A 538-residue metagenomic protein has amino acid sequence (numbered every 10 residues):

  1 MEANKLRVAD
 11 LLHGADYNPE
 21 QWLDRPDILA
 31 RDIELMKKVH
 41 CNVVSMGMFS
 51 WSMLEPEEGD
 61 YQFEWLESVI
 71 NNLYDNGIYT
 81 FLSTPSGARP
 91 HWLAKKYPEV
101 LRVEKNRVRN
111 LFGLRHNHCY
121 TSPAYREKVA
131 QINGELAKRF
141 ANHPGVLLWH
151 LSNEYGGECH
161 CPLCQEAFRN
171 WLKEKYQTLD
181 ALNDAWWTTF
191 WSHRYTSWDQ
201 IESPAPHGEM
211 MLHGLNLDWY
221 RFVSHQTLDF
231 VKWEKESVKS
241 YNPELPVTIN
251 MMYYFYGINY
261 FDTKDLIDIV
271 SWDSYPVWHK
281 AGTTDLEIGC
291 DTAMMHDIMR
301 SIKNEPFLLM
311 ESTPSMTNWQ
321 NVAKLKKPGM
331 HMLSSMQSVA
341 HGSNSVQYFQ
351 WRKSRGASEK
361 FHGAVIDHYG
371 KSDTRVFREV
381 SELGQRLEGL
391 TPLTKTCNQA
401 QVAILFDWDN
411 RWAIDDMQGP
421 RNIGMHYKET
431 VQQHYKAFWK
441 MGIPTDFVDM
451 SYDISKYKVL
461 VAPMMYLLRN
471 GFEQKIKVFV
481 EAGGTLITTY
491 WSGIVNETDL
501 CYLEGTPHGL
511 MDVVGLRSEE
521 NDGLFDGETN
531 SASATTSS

Functional and structural regions predicted by a protein language model:
E2-I28, I33-V43: An acidic-aromatic substrate-binding cleft motif
V8-H13, H40-N42, Y74-T80, N142-L147 (+7 more regions): Short, well-ordered coil/turn segments that N-cap beta-strands
L12-D24, G47-W65, N110-A130, S152-C159 (+6 more regions): The substrate-binding groove and active-site-proximal loops of carbohydrate-active enzymes, especially glycoside
A15, M36, V44, L73 (+11 more regions): Conserved, mostly hydrophobic/aromatic
W22-K38, V129-E135, M251-T263, K327-M336 (+1 more regions): Short, acidic/polar
L29-N110, G134-A137, W233-N242, Y466-L467: Aromatic-lined substrate-binding rim segments of carbohydrate-active enzymes
N106-M294: Polysaccharide-binding and catalytic clefts of secreted carbohydrate-active enzymes
W198-I201, K264, Y275-S538: Carbohydrate-binding surfaces of carbohydrate-active enzymes
